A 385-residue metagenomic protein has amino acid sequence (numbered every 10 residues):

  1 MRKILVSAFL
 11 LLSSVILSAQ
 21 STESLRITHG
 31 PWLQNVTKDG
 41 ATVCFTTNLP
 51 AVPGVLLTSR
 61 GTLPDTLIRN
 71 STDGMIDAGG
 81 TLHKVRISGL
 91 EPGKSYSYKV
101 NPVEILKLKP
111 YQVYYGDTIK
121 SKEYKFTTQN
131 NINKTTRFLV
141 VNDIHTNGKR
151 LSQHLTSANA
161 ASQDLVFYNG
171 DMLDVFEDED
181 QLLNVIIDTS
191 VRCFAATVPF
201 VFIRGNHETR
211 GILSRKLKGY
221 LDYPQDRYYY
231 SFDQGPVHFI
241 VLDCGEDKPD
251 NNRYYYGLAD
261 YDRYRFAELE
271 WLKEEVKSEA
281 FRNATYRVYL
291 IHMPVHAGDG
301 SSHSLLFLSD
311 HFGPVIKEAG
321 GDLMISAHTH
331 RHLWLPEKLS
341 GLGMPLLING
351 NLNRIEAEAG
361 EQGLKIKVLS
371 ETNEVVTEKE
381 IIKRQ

Functional and structural regions predicted by a protein language model:
M1-S24: Bacterial Sec-dependent N-terminal signal peptides
A19-L139, A160, G360-Q385: Acidic, histidine-bearing metal-coordination/catalytic regions of metal-dependent phosphoesterases
T66-D77, I105-D117, R137-R150, D174-Q181 (+2 more regions): Acidic/histidine-rich helix-loop elements that form or flank divalent-metal/phosphate-binding sites at the catalytic
V100-K125, D180-K277, H311-V315, W334-G360 (+1 more regions): Extended active-site neighborhood of metal-dependent phosphoesterases/phosphodiesterases
K134-I212, L221: Conserved, compact domain cores that house catalytic/ligand-binding motifs in diverse enzymes and effector modules
L139-N142, L165-D171, V198-N206, V288-H292 (+2 more regions): Active-site neighborhood of phospho(di)ester-bond hydrolases with catalytic His/Asp-centered motifs
T146-L151, D174-E177, R204-L213, D247-N251 (+3 more regions): Active-site environment of divalent metal-dependent phosphoester hydrolases
Y255, Y261, E279-M324: Active-site-proximal segments of metal-dependent phosphoesterases and phosphodiesterases across multiple
